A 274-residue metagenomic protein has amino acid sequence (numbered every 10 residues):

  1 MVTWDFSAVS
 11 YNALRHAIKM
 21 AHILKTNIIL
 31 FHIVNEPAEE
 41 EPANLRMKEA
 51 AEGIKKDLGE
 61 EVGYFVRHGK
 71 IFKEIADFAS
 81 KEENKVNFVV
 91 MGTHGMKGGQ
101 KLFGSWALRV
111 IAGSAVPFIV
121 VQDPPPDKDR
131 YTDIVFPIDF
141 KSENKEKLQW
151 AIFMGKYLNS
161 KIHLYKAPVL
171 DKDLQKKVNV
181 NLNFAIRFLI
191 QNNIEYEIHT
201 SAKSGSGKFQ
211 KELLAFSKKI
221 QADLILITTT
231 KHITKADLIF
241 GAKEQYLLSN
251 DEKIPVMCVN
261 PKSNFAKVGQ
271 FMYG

Functional and structural regions predicted by a protein language model:
M1-P42, D133-K177, N181-T200, A222 (+2 more regions): Small/aliphatic-rich secondary-structure junction motif
S10, H68, Q100, N144 (+2 more regions): A conditional alpha-helix N-cap/helix-loop micro-motif detector
M20, E74, F78-E82, E212 (+1 more regions): CheY-like receiver
E41, K101-L102, K147, D173-K177 (+3 more regions): Short, well-ordered secondary-structure micro-motifs
G53-E60, L189-I194: Short helix-capping segments at alpha-helix termini
G59-F65, I198-H199: Rossmann-fold cofactor-recognition segment
V66-I75, S204-Q210: Charged docking surfaces used in two-component/phosphorelay signaling
F78-D127, S217-F271: Gly/Ser-rich helix-loop-strand patches that form or flank binding pockets for ribonucleotide-derived cofactors
